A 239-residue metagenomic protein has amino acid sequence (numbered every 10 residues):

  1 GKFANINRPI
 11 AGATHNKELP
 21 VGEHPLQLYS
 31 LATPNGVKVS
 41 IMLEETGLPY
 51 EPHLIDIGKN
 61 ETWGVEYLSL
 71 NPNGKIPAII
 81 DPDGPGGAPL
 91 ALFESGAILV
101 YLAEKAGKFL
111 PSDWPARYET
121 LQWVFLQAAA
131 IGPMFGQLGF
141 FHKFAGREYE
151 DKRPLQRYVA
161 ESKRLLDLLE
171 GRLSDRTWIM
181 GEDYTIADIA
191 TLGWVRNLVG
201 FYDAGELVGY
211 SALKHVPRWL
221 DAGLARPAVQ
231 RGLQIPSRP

Functional and structural regions predicted by a protein language model:
G1-Q156, A160: GST-like domain detector, emphasizing the conserved glutathione-binding G-site in the N-terminal thioredoxin-like
M42, A103, W194-V195, L233: Active-site-flanking alpha-helical
D56, I186, P236: Short, solvent-exposed turn/loop segments enriched in Gly/Ser/Thr/Pro and often Arg
S69, A225, Q234-I235: Phosphate-coordinating loops and pocket residues in cytosolic domains that bind phosphorylated ligands
A97, P227-A228: Alpha-helix/helix-capping structural signal
P115, W123-P227: GST-like fold's C-terminal all-alpha helical module
R231-P239: Terminal-tail/helix-coil boundary detector
